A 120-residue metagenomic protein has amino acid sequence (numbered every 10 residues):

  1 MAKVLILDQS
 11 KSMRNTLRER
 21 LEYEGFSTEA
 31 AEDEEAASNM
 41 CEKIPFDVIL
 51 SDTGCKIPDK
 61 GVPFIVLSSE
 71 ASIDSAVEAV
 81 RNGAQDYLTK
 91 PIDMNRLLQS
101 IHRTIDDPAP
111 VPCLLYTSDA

Functional and structural regions predicted by a protein language model:
K11-E29: Two-component/phosphorelay signaling modules centered on CheY-like receiver
G25-E34, M40: Short hydrophobic/Thr-rich beta-strand motif most characteristic of the beta2 strand and flanking loop of CheY-like
I44-L50: Active-site beta3 strand of CheY-like receiver
I92-I101: C-terminal output helix
H102-C113: The C-terminal output helix
Y116-A120: Conserved small/polar residues in nucleotide/adenosyl-binding loops
